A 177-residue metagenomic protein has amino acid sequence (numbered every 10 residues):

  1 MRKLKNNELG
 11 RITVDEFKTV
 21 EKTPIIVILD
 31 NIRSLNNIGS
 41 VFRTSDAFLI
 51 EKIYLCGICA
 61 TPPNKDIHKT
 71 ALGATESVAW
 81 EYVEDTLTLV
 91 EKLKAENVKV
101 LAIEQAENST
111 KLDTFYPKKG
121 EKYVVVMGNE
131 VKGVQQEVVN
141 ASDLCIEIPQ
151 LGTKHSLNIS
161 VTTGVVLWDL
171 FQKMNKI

Functional and structural regions predicted by a protein language model:
M1-I177: Post-transcriptional modification and biogenesis factors for structured RNAs of the translation apparatus
